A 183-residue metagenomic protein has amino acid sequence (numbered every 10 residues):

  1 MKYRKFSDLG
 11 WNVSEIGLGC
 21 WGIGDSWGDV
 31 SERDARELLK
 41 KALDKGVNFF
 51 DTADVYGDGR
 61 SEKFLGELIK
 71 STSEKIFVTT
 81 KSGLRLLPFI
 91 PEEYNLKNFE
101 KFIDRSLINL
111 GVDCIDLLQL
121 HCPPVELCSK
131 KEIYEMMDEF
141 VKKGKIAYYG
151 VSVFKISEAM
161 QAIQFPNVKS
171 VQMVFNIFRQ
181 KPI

Functional and structural regions predicted by a protein language model:
M1-I76: N-terminal binding-site loop/beta-alpha segment at the start of enzyme catalytic domains that lines or forms
V13-G17, N48-F49, K75-T79, C114-Q119 (+2 more regions): Structural preference for beta-strand elements that scaffold enzyme active sites
W21-I23, A53-V55, K81-R85, L120-P123 (+2 more regions): Active-site beta-loop-alpha junctions enriched in small/polar residues
W21-R33, R85-E100, E126: Active-site mouth loops of central-metabolism enzymes
G28-D29, A53-E62, L86, V125-C128 (+1 more regions): Acidic-and-aromatic substrate-binding clefts and catalytic sites of carbohydrate-active enzymes
D29-A42, Y94-L110, V153-Q161: Short, acidic/polar
L107-E126: Active-site groove signature of glycoside hydrolases
P123-I183: Beta/alpha (TIM)-barrel catalytic core signal, keyed to glycine-rich beta->alpha loops juxtaposed to Asp/Glu that bind
